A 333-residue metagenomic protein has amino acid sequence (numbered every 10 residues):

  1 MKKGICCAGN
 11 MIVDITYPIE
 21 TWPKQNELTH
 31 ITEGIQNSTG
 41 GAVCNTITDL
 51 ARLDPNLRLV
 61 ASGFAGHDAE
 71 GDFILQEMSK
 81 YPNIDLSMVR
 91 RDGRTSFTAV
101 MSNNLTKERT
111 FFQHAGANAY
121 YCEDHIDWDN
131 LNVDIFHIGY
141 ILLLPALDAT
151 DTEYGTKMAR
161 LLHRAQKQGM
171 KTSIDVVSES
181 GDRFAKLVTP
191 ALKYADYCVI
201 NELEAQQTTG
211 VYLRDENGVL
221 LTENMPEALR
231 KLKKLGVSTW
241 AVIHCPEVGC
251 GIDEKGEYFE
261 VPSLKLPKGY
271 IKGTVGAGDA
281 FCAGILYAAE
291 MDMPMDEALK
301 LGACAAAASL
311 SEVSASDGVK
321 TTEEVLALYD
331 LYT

Functional and structural regions predicted by a protein language model:
M1-F73, S79, Y121, I271-T274: Glycine-rich phosphate/adenosyl-contacting loop at the front of the ribokinase-like
M1-T16, D72-R90, M101-E260, L264 (+1 more regions): Ribokinase/PfkB-type carbohydrate-kinase core domain
W22-T32, R214-D215, F259-L266: Short glycine/proline- and charge-enriched loop/turn segments that cap or connect secondary-structure elements
A42-T46, T95-F97, C282: Short glycine/serine/threonine-rich phosphate/pyrophosphate-binding segments that cradle anionic phosphate groups
D54, Y212, A289: Active-site catalytic pocket residues across diverse enzymes, especially alpha/beta-hydrolases
F64, T98-M101: Catalytic-core segment of enzymes that process non-peptidic bonds
L235-I243, L264-T333: Conserved post-catalytic alpha-helical subdomain immediately downstream of the catalytic base and nucleotide-binding
